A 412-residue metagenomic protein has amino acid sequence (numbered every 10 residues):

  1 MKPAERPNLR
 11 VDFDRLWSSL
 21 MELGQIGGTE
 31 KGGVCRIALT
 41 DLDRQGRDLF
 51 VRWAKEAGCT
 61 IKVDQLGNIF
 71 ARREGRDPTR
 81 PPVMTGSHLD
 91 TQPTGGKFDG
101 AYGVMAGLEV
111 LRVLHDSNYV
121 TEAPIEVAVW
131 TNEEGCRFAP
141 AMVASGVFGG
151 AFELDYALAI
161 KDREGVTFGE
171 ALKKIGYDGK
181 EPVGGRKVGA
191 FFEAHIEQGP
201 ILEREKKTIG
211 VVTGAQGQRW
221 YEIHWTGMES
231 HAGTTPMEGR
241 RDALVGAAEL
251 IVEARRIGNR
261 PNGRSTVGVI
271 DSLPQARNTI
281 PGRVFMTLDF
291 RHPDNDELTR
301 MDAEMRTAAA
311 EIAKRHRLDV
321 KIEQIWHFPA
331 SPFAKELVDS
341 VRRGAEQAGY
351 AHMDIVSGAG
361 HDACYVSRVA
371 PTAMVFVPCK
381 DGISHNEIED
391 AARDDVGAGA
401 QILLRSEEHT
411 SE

Functional and structural regions predicted by a protein language model:
R10-G96: Acidic/His- and Gly-rich active-site-bordering loop/insert found across diverse amide/peptide-bond hydrolases
L16-T29, G86-S87, G282, H352-Q401: Zn-dependent metallopeptidase/amidohydrolase metal-coordination segment
L23, T85, G95-E134, R219-W225 (+4 more regions): Alpha-helical metal-binding/catalytic segments enriched in His/Glu/Asp
A38-L39, T266-Q275, T287-D294, D319-V338 (+1 more regions): A short beta-alpha structural unit
Q45, A215, H231, T235-R260 (+3 more regions): His/Asp/Glu-rich mid-to-C-terminal helical/loop segments that flank catalytic regions of hydrolases
V51-K55, T60, F70-G169, A398: Active-site metal-coordination/substrate-binding segment of hydrolases, especially metallo-dependent peptidases
D64, V120-P124, G179-G184, T234 (+4 more regions): Flexible, glycine/charged-enriched surface loops at secondary-structure junctions
N132-D296: Midchain, well-structured core segments that form catalytic/ion-binding scaffolds
